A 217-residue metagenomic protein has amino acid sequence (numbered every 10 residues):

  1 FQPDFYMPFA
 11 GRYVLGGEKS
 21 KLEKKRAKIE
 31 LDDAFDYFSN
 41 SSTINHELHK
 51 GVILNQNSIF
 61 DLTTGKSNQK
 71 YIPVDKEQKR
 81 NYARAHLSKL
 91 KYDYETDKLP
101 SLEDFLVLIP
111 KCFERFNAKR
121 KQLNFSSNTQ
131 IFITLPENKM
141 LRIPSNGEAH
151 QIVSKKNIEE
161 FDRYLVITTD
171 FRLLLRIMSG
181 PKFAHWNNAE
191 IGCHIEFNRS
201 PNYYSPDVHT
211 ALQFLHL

Functional and structural regions predicted by a protein language model:
F1-Y82: Binuclear metal-ion centers of metallo-dependent hydrolases, dominated by the metallo-beta-lactamase
F60-L217: Feature captures hydrophobic
